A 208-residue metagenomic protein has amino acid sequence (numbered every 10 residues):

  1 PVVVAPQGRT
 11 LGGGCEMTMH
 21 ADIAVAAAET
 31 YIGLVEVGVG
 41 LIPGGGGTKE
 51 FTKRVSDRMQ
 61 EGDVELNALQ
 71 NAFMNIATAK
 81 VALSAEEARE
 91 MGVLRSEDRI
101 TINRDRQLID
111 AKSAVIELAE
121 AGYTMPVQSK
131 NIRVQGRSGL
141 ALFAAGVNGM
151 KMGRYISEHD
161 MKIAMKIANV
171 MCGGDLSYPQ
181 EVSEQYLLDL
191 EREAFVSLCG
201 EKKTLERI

Functional and structural regions predicted by a protein language model:
P1-Q7, G47-Q70: An acidic, glycine-rich surface segment that forms the CoA-thioester-binding/catalytic face of crotonase-fold enzymes
P1-V39: Glycine-rich beta-to-alpha active-site loop
G12, G45, A82: Glycine-rich phosphate-binding loop at the start of an alpha helix
G38-G46: Acyl-CoA/ACP chain-elongation machinery
G44, K53, K112: Conserved active-site-proximal phosphate/metal-binding subdomains
S56-N75, A79-K80, S84, E90 (+2 more regions): Intrinsically disordered, low-complexity segments enriched in small/flexible residues
